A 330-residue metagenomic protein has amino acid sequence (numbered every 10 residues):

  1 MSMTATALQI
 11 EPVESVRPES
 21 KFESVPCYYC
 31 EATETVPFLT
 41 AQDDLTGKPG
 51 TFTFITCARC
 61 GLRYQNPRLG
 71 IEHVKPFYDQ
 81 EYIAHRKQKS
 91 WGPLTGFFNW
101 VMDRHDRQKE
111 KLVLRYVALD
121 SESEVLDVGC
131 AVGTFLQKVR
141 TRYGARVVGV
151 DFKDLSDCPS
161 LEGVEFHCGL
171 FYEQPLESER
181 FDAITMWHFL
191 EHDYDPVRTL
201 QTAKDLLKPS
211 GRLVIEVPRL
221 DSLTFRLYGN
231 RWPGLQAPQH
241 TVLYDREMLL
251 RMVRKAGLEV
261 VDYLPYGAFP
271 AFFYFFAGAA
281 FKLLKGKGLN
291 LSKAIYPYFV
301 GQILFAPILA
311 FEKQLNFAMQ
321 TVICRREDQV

Functional and structural regions predicted by a protein language model:
T4-A5, E11-V25, T40-G47, P265-V330: A C-terminal cap/extension of S-adenosyl-L-methionine-dependent methyltransferases that defines the acceptor-substrate
T4-W91: N-terminal juxtadomain amphipathic helix that follows a signal peptide/anchor or precedes a small N-terminal auxiliary
E14-S15, E19-V25, H105-Y228, T241-K255 (+1 more regions): Conserved SAM-binding loop
P26-V36, E247-P265, V300: A SAM-dependent methyltransferase catalytic signature shared across enzymes that methylate proteins
T51, P233-E247: Acceptor-substrate binding/catalytic loop of class I
F52-T53, E162-F166, N230-R231, F275-A279: Short low-complexity, flexible loop/linker segments enriched in glycine and/or proline with clustered acidic
I71-V117: Conserved class I S-adenosyl-L-methionine
G92-L94, Y228-A237, F276-G288: Short glycine/proline- and charge-enriched loop/turn segments that cap or connect secondary-structure elements
